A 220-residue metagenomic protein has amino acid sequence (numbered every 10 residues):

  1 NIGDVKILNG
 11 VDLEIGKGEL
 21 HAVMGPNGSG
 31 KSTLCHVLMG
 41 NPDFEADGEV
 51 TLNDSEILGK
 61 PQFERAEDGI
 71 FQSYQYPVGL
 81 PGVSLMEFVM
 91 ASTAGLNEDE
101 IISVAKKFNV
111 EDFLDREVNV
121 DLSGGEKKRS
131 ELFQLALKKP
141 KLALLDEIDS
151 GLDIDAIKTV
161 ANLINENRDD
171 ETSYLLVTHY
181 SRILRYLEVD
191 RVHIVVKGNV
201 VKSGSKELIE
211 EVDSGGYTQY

Functional and structural regions predicted by a protein language model:
M24-P26: The feature captures the beta-strand-to-loop junction immediately N-terminal to the Walker
M39-G40: Helix-to-loop junction immediately C-terminal to a conserved catalytic motif
E49-R65, N119: ABC ATPase NBD Q-loop/coupling interface
Q75-Y76, P81-E100: Q-loop/switch helix immediately C-terminal to the Walker
L135-A136: ABC ATPase C-loop
L144-I148, D155: Walker B catalytic motif
R191, V195, N199-Y220: Conserved beta-strand-loop-alpha-helix hinge in the C-terminal portion of ABC ATPase nucleotide-binding domains
